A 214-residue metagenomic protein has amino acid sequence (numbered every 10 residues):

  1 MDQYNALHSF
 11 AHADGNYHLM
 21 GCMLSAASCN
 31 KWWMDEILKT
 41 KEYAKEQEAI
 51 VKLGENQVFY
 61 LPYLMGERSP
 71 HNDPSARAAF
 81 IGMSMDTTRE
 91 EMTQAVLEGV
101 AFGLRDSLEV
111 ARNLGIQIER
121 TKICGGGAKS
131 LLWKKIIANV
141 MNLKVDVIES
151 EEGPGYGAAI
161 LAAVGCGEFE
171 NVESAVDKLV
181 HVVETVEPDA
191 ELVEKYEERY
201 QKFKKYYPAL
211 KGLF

Functional and structural regions predicted by a protein language model:
M1-F214: Active-site core segments that coordinate phosphate-bearing ligands/cofactors across diverse enzyme families
